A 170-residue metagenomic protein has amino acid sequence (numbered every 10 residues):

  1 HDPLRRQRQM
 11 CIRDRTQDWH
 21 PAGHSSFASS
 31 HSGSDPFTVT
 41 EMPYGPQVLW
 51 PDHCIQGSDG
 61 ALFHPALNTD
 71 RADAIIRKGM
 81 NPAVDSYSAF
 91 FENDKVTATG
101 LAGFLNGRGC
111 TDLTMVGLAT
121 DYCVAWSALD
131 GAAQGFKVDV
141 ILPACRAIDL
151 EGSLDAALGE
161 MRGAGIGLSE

Functional and structural regions predicted by a protein language model:
H1-R8, I12: Single conserved hydrophobic/aromatic residue that forms the stacking wall/gate of nucleotide- or nucleobase-binding
D14-D112: Active-site alpha/beta core segments
C110-W126, L142-R146: Glycine-rich anion-binding loop/nest that anchors nucleotide
A132: Gly/Ala-rich phosphate-binding loop of Rossmann-like dinucleotide-binding domains, activating on the conserved
V140-L154: Short, flexible loop segments at boundaries between secondary-structure elements
G167-E170: Short acidic-hydrophobic, aromatic-tinged amphipathic segments that line or gate anion-handling sites
